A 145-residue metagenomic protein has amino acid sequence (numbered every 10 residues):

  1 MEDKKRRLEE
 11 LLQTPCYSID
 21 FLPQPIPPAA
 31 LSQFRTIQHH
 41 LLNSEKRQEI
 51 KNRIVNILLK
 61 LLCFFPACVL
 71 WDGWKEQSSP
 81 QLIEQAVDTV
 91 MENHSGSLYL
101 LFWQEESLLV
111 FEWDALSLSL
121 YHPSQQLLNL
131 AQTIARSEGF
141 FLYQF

Functional and structural regions predicted by a protein language model:
M1-S117, H122-F145: Structured alpha/beta or helical-core interaction and ligand-binding surfaces enriched in interleaved
